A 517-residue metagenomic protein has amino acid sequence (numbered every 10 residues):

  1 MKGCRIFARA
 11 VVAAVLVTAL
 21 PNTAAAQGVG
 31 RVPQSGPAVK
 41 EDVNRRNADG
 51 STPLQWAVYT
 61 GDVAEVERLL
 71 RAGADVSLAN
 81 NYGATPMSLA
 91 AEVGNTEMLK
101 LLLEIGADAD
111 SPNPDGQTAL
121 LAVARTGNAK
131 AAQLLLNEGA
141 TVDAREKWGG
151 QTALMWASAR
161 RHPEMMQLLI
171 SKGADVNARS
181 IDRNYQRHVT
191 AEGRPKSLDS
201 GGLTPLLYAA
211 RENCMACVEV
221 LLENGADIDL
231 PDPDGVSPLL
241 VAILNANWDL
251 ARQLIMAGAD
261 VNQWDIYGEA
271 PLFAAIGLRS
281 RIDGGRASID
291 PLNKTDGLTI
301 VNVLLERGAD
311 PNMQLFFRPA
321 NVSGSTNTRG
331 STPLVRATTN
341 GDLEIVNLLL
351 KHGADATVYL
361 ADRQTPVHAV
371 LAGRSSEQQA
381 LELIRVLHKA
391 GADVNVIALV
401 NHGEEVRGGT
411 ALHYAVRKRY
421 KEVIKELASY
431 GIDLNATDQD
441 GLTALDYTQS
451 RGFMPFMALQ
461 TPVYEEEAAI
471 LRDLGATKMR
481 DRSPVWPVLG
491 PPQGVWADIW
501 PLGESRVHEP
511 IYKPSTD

Functional and structural regions predicted by a protein language model:
K2-V11: Bacterial N-terminal signal peptides that target proteins for export
A10-A19: Bacterial N-terminal signal peptides
A26-G36, E41-D42, K172, V189-G202 (+11 more regions): Ankyrin-repeat-protein effector appendages
G36-E41, E67-D75, K100-D108, Q133-T141 (+8 more regions): Ankyrin repeat domain, specifically the short helix-to-loop turn at the C-terminus of the second helix of each repeat
D49, N81-Y82, P114-D115, W148-G149 (+9 more regions): Ankyrin repeat start-site detector
W56-D62, L89-N95, A122-N128, W156-H162 (+10 more regions): Ankyrin repeat A-helix N-terminal signature
